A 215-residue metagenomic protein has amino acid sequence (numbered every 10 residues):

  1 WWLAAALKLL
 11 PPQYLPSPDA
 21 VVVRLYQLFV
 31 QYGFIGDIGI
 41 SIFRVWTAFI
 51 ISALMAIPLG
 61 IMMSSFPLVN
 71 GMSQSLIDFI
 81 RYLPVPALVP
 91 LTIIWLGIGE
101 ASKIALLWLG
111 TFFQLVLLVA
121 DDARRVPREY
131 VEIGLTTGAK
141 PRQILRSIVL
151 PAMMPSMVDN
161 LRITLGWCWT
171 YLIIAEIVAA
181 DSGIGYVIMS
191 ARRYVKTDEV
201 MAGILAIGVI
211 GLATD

Functional and structural regions predicted by a protein language model:
L7-I50: Periplasmic/extracellular loop-to-transmembrane helix junction in inner-membrane transport proteins
L28, Y32, S41-F49, L76 (+6 more regions): Loop-to-transmembrane-helix entry motif
F34, I38, I42, M72-I80 (+7 more regions): Hydrophobic alpha-helical elements at and bordering transmembrane segments of multi-pass membrane proteins
T47-I77: Transmembrane-helix boundary motif in ABC transporter permease subunits
D78-Q114, D121-D122: Generic hydrophobic transmembrane alpha-helix motif, especially the helices
A105-L109, P141-I174, D198-A202, A206-G208: Transmembrane alpha-helices
L115-I163, I184: Short cytoplasmic-facing helical segments at TM-TM junctions of multi-pass membrane proteins
G185-D215: Hydrophobic alpha-helical transmembrane segments of polytopic membrane proteins
